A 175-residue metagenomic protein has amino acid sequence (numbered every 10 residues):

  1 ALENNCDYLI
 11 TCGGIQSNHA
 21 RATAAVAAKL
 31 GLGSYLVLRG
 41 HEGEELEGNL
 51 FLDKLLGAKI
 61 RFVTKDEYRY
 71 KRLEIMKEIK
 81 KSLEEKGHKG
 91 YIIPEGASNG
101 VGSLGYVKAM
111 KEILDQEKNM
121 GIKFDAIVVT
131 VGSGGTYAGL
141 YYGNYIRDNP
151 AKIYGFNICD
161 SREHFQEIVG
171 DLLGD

Functional and structural regions predicted by a protein language model:
A1-G43: Active-site cofactor/substrate anionic-group-binding motifs, chiefly glycine- and Lys/Arg-rich phosphate-binding loops
Y8-I10, Y91, A126: Structural motif
G14, R39-H41, K65, F156-D160: Cofactor-binding loop segments of dinucleotide-utilizing enzymes, especially the Rossmann-like FAD- and NAD(P)+-binding
G14-H19, E42-G43, N99, V129-A138: Gly/Ser/Thr-rich loops at beta-strand to alpha-helix junctions that form or flank small-molecule/cofactor-binding
T23-A24, L50, Y137, Y141: Generic hydrophobic/aromatic pocket-lining and core-packing "Φ" positions
L32-Y35, K59, P150-K152: Residues at the starts of beta-strands that form the adenosine-phosphate
G40-M120: Small/polar-residue-rich loop-to-helix segments that shape phosphate-bearing ligand pockets
S103-D175: Glycine-rich phosphate/pyrophosphate-binding loop at beta-loop-alpha junctions
